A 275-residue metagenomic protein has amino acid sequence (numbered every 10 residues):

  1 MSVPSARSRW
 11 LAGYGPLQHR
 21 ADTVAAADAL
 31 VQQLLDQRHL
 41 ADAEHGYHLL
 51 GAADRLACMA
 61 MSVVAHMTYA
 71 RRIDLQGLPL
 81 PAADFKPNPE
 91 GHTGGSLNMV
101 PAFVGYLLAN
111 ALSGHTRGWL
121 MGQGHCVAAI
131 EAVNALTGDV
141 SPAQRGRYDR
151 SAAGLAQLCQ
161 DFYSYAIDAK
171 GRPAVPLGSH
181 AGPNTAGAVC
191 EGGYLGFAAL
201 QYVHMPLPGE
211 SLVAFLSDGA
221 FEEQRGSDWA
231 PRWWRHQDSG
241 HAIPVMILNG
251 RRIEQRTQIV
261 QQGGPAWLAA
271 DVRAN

Functional and structural regions predicted by a protein language model:
M1-R38: Intrinsically disordered, low-structural-confidence terminal and linker regions
H39-A43, G219-A220: A generic structural motif
L40-A41, L50, N134, A143: Low-complexity, highly charged intrinsically disordered N-terminal segments that act as targeting/localization
E44-M59: N-terminal intrinsically disordered, low-complexity segments enriched in P/E/S/T
R55-P79, P87-E90, G94-Q237: Cofactor-binding active-site loop characterized by glycine-rich and histidine/acidic residues
A83: Conserved pre-motif I regulatory segment
P176-P183, V189, W233-G264: A short, conserved beta-to-alpha structural element at the edge of catalytic cores that scaffolds binding
H204-P208, R252, R256-N275: Conserved thiamine diphosphate
